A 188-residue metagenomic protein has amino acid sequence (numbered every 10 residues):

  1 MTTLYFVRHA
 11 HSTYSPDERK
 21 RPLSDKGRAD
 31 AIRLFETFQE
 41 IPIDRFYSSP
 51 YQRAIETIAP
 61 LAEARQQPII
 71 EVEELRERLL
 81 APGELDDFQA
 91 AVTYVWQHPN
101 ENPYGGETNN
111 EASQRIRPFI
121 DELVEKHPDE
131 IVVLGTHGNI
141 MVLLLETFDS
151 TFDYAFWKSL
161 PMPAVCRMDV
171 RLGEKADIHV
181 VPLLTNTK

Functional and structural regions predicted by a protein language model:
T2-E71, G105-N110: Active-site-proximal alpha-helix that buttresses catalytic centers in soluble enzyme cores
L4, E130-N139: Generic beta-sheet signal
P22, E63-R117: Phosphate-handling substructures
E40-P42, L123-E130: Glycine-rich phosphate-binding loop signature in dinucleotide/nucleotide-binding domains
P50-Y51, E74, G135-N139: Short, well-ordered beta-to-alpha junction loops that form the rim of enzyme active sites and present histidine/acidic
P60, L143-T147: Active-site signature of alpha/beta-hydrolase-fold catalytic machinery across serine- and Asp/Cys-nucleophile hydrolases
D149-H179: Domain-level recognition of soluble alpha/beta enzyme cores, biased toward histidine phosphatases/phosphomutases
I178-K188: Short, solvent-exposed aromatic-acidic interface loops
